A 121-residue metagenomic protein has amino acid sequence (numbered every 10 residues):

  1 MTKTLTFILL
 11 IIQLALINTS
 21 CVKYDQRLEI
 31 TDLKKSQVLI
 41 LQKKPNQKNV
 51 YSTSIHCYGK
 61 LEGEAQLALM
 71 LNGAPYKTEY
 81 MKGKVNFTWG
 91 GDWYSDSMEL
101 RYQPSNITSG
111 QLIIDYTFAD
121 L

Functional and structural regions predicted by a protein language model:
M1-C21: Sec-dependent bacterial lipoprotein signal peptides
C21-L121: Acidic, Ser/Thr/Pro
